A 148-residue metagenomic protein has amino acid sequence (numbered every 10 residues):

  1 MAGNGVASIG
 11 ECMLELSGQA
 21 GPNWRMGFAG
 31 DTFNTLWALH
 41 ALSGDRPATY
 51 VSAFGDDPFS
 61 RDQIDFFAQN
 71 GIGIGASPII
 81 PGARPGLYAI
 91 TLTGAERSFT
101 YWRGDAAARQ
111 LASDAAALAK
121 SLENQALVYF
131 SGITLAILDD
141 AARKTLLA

Functional and structural regions predicted by a protein language model:
M1-N4, S113-S121, A142-A148: Short amphipathic alpha-helices and their capping/turn segments at secondary-structure boundaries
M1-Q69: Glycine-rich phosphate/adenosyl-contacting loop at the front of the ribokinase-like
L16, P47-I133: Conserved N-terminal subdomain of the carbohydrate kinase-like
N23, L42-S43, R84, A117 (+1 more regions): Alpha-helix termini
M26, W37-A41, T100, T134 (+1 more regions): A structural preference for long, well-packed, hydrophobic secondary-structure segments
M26-G30, A112, D140-A141: Conserved phosphate-coordination/catalytic loops
L127, G132-A148: Conserved beta-alpha-beta core of the PfkB/ribokinase-like small-molecule kinase fold
